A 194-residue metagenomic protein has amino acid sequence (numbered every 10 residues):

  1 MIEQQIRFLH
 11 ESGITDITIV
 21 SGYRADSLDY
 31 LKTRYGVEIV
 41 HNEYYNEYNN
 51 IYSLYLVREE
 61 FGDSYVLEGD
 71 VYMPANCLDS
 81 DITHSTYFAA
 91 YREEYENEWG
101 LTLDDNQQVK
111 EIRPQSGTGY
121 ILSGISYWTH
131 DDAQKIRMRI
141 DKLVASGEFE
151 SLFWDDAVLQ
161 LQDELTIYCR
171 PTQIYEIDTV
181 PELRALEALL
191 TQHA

Functional and structural regions predicted by a protein language model:
M1-A25: N-terminal glycine-rich phosphate-binding loop and ensuing alpha1 helix
I2, L28, D70, L101 (+1 more regions): Residue-level signal for inorganic ion chemistry
T15-I17, D63, E164: Residues at the starts of beta-strands that form the adenosine-phosphate
T18, E38-V40, Y168: General small-molecule cofactor/ligand-binding pocket signal
R24, E60, Q173: A generic "binding-loop/recognition-motif" signal
D29-W99: Conserved beta-loop-beta/alpha segment of the NTase-like Rossmann-fold superfamily that binds/positions NTPs
P74-G147: Conserved core of the sugar-phosphate nucleotidyltransferase
I121-A194: Conserved alpha/beta core of the MobA/IspD/sugar-nucleotide pyrophosphorylase nucleotidyltransferase superfamily
